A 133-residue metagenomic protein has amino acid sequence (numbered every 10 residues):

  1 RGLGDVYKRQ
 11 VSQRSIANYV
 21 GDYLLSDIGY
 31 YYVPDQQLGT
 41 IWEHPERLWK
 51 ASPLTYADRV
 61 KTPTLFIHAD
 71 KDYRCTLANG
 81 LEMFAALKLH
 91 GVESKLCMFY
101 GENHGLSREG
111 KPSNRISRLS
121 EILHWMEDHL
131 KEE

Functional and structural regions predicted by a protein language model:
R1, D5-E133: Active-site-proximal cap/loop segments of hydrolase catalytic domains
